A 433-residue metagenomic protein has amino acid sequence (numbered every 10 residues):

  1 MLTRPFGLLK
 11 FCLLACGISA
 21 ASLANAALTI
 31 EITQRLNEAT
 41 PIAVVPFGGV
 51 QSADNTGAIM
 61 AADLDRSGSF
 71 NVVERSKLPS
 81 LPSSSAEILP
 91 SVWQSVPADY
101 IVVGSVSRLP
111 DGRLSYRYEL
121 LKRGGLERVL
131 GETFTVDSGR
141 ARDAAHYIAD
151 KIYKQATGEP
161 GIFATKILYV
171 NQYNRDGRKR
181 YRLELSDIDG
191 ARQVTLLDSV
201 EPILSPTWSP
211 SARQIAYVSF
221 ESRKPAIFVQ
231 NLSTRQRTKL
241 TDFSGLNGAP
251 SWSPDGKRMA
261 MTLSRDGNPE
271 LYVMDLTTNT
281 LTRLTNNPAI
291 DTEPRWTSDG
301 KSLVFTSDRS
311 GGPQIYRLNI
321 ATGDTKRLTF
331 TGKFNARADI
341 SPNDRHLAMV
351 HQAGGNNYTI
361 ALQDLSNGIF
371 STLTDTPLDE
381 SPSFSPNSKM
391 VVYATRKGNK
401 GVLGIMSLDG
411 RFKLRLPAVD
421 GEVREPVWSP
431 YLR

Functional and structural regions predicted by a protein language model:
K10-A21: Bacterial N-terminal signal peptides
T29, A61, S85-K151: Amphipathic beta-strand/beta-sheet edge segments enriched in Tyr/Trp
T29-S91, V102-S105: Short beta-strand->alpha-helix linker/helix-N-cap micro-motif that forms a surface specificity/interaction loop
G112-S115, D176-E184, K224-F228, N268-Y272 (+3 more regions): Structural motif
G161-F163, P210-S211, P254-D255, S298-D299 (+3 more regions): Residue-level detector of Asp-centered blade-edge/turn motifs that repeat once per structural unit in beta-propeller
I167, I215, G256-A260, G300-V304 (+2 more regions): Hydrophobic beta-strand positions that form the internal "hydrophobic ladder" of WD40/Gbeta-like beta-propeller blades
D187-P202, Q230-G248, M274-T292, L318-F334 (+2 more regions): Multi-bladed beta-propeller domains
